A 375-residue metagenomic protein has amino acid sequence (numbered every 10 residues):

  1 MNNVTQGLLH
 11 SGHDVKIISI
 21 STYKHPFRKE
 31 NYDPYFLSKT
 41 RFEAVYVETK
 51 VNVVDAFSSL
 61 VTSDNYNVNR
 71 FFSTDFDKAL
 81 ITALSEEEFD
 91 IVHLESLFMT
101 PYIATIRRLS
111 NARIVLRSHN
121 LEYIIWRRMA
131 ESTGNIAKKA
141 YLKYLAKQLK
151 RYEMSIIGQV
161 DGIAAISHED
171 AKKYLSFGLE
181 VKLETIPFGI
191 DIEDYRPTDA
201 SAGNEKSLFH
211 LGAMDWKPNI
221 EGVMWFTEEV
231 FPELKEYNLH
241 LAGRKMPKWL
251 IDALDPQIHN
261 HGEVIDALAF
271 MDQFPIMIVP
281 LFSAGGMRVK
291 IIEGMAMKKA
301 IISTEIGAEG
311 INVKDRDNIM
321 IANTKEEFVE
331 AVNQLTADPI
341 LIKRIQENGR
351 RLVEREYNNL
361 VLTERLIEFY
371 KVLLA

Functional and structural regions predicted by a protein language model:
M1-E43, S85-E87: N-terminal subdomain of nucleotide-sugar transferases
V54-N69, I114-R151: Acceptor-binding helix/loop patch of EC 2.4 sugar-transfer enzymes, predominantly nucleotide-sugar-dependent
R113, K143-A146, K150-P197: Donor nucleotide-sugar binding/catalytic pocket of nucleotide-sugar-dependent glycosyltransferases
D161, D272-G286, M297-A300: Acidic donor-binding loop of glycosyltransferase active sites
T185-Q273: Conserved catalytic-core segment of nucleotide-activated headgroup transferases in glycan assembly
K290-E293, A300-T304: Short hydrophobic beta-strand element within catalytic cores of glycosyltransferases and related nucleotide-activated
I319-E326, Q334-I340: Conserved acidic donor-binding segment of nucleotide-sugar-dependent glycosyltransferases
L341-E356, L362-E368: A short, well-ordered alpha-helix in the C-terminal region of glycosyltransferases
